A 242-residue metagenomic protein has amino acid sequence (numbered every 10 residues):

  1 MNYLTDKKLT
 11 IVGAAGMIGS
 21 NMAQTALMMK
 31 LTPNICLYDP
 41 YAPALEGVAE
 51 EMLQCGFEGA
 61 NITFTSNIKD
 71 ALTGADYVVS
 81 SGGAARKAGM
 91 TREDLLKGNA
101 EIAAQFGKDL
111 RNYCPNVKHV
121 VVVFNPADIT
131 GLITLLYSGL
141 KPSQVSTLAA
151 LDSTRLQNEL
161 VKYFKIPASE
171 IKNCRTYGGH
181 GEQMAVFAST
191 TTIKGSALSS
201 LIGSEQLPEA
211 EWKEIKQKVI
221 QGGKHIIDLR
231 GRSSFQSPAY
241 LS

Functional and structural regions predicted by a protein language model:
D6, L31-A75, A84, M90: Conserved N-terminal Rossmann-fold NAD(P) cofactor-binding segment
A15: Conserved glycine-rich cofactor-binding loop
G19-S20: N-terminal Rossmann-fold NAD(P) dinucleotide-binding loop
A23-Q24, G107: Generic hydrophobic/aromatic pocket-lining and core-packing "Φ" positions
M28-N34, G139-P142: Conserved S-adenosyl-L-methionine
T91-E159: Rossmann-like NAD(P)(H) cofactor-binding subdomain of soluble oxidoreductases
S138-S143, D152-S242: C-terminal substrate-binding/catalytic lobe of Rossmann-fold NAD(P)-dependent dehydrogenases
